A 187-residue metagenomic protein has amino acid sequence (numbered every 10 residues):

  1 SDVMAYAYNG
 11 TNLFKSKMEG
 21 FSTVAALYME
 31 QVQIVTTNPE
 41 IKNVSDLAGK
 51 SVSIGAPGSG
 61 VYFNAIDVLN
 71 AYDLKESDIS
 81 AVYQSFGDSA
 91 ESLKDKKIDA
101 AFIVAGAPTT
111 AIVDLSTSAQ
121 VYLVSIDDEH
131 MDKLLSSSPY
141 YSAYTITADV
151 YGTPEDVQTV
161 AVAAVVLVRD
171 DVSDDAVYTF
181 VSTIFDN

Functional and structural regions predicted by a protein language model:
S1-D46, S53-A56: Short, glycine-/small- and polar/acidic-enriched structural segments that line small-molecule recognition paths
D2-V3, N9-N12, E76-L167, D171-V172: Pocket-lining segment of extracytoplasmic ligand-binding domains
V3-M4, G20, N43, V61-V68 (+3 more regions): Stable alpha-helical elements in mature extracytoplasmic
G20, E30-V32, A48-K50, V82 (+2 more regions): Envelope-exposed proteins and targeting segments
T36-T37, G49-G60, Y83-Q84, V168-D170: Short beta-strand->loop
L47, L93-K94, F180: Hydrophobic residues within well-ordered alpha-helices
S173-T183: Short amphipathic alpha-helical coupling segments at ligand-binding clamshell hinges and other catalytic/signaling
F185-N187: Periplasmic-binding protein-like
